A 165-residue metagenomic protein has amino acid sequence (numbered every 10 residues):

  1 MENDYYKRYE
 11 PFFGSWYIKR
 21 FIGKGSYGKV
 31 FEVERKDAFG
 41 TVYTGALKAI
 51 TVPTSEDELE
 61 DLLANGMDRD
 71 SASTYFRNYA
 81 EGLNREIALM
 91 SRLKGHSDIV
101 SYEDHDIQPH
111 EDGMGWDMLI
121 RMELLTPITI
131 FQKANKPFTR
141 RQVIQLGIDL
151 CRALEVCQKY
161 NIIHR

Functional and structural regions predicted by a protein language model:
K19-S26, V30: Protein kinase glycine-rich loop
E32, T41-D68: Glycine-rich ATP phosphate-binding loop
D61-R92: AlphaC helix of the eukaryotic protein kinase fold
S101-W116: Short beta-strand micro-motifs within the conserved protein kinase catalytic domain, predominantly in the N-lobe
D112-T129: Conserved short submotifs of the Hanks-type protein kinase catalytic core that shape the nucleotide-binding pocket
T129-T139: AlphaC helix of the protein kinase catalytic domain
L146-G147: Activation segment signature within eukaryotic-like protein kinase domains
R152-I162: Protein kinase catalytic-loop region centered on the HRD/HxD motif
